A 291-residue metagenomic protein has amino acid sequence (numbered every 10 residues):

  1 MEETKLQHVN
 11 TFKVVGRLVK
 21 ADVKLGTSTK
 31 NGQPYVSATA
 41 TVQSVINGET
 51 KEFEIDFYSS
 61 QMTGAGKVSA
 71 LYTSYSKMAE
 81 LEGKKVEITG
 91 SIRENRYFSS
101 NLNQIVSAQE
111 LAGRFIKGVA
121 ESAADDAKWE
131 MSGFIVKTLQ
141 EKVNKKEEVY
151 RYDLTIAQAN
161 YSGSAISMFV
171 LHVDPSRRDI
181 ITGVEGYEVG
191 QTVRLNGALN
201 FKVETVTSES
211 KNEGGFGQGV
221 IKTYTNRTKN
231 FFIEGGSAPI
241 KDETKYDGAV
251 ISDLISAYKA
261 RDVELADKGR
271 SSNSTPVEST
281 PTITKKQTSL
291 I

Functional and structural regions predicted by a protein language model:
M1-I291: OB-fold and OB-like single-stranded nucleic-acid-recognition modules and their adjacent interaction interfaces
